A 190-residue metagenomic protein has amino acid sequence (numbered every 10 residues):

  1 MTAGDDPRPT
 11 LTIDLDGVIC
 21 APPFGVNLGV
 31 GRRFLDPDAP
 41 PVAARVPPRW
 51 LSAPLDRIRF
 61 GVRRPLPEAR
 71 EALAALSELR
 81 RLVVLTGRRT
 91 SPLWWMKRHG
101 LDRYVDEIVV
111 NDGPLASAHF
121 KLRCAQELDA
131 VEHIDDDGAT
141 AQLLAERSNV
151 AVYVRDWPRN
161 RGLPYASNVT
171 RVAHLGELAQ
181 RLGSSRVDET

Functional and structural regions predicted by a protein language model:
T2-F60: Active-site neighborhood of HAD-like aspartate-dependent phosphohydrolases
F60-R64, A69-K97, I108-N111: Substrate-recognition element of Asp-dependent hydrolases with the DxDx(T/V) motif
L66, A118-H119, G138, V172-L175: Structural motif corresponding to alpha-helix initiation and N-cap regions
T90-I134, A141-Q142: Substrate-recognition "cap/lid" segment bordering the active-site pocket of phosphatases
V109-N111, N168-L178: Short acidic-hydrophobic, aromatic-tinged amphipathic segments that line or gate anion-handling sites
L122-Q126, G176-E189: Short amphipathic alpha-helix with an adjacent loop that forms part of the alpha/beta core around
A130-A173: Acidic, Mg2+-coordinating phosphoryl-transfer loop and its flanking beta/alpha structural elements, shared across
